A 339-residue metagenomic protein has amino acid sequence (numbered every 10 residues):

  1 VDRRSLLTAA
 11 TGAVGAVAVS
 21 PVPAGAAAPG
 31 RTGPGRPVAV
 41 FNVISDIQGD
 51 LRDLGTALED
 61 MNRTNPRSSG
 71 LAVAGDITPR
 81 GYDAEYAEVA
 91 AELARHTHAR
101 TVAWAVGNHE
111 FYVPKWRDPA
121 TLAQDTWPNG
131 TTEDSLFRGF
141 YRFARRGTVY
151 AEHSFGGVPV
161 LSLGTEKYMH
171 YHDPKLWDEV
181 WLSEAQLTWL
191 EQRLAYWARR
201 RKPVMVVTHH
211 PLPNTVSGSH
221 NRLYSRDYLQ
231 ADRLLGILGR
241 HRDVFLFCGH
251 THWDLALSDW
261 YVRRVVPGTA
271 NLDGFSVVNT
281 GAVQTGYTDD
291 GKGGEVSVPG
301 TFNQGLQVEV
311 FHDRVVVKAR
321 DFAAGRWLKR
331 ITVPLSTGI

Functional and structural regions predicted by a protein language model:
V1-V14: N-terminal secretory signal peptides and thylakoid transit peptides that target proteins across membranes
V17-T32: C-terminal region of N-terminal signal peptides and the immediate post-cleavage residues of exported proteins
A28-E88, I339: N-terminal active-site segment of His-dependent metallophosphoesterases
I44-S45, L71-D76, V102-N108, V206-T208 (+2 more regions): Active-site neighborhood of phospho(di)ester-bond hydrolases with catalytic His/Asp-centered motifs
I47-D50, I77-R80, N108-V113, E166-M169 (+4 more regions): Solvent-exposed loop/turn segments at secondary-structure junctions within structured extracellular/periplasmic domains
D83-R199, R233-L234, G239-R240, A256-T285 (+1 more regions): Extended active-site neighborhood of metal-dependent phosphoesterases/phosphodiesterases
P174, H210-D227: Active-site His/acidic residue clusters
W197-V216: Short acidic, glycine-rich surface-loop motifs adjacent to enzyme active sites
